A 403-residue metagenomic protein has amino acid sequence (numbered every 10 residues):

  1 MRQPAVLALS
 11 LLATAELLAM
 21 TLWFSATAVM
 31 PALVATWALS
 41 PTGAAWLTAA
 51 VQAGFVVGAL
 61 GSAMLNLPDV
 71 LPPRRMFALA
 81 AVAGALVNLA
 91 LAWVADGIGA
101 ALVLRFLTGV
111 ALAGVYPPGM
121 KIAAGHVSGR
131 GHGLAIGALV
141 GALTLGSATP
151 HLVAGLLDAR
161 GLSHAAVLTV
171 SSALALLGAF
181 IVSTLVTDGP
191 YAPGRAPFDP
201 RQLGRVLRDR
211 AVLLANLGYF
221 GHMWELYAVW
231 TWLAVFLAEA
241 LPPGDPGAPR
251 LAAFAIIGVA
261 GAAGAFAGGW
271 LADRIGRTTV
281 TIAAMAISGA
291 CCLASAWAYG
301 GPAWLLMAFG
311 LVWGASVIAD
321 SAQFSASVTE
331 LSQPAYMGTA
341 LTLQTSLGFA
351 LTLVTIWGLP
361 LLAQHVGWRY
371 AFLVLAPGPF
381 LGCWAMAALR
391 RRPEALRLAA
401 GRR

Functional and structural regions predicted by a protein language model:
A26-T27, A211-A262: Extracytoplasmic gate region of multi-pass secondary transporters
A59-A95: Conserved MFS/SLC helix-loop-helix module at the cytosolic interface between two early adjacent transmembrane helices
A59-P72, A265-G276, A363: Helix-to-loop junctions at the C-terminal end of transmembrane segments in multipass secondary transporters
V82-D96, I287-G300: C-terminal ends and interior cores of transmembrane alpha-helices in multi-pass membrane transporters/permeases
L104-A142: Cytoplasmic helix-loop-helix junction between adjacent transmembrane helices in 12-TM secondary transporters
A138-V186: Helix-loop-helix hairpin linking two adjacent transmembrane segments in secondary transporters
T184-G204, L396-R402: Flexible cytoplasmic inter-helical loops of multi-pass small-molecule transporters
T278-F324: C-terminal transmembrane helical hairpin of 12-TM major facilitator-type secondary transporters
